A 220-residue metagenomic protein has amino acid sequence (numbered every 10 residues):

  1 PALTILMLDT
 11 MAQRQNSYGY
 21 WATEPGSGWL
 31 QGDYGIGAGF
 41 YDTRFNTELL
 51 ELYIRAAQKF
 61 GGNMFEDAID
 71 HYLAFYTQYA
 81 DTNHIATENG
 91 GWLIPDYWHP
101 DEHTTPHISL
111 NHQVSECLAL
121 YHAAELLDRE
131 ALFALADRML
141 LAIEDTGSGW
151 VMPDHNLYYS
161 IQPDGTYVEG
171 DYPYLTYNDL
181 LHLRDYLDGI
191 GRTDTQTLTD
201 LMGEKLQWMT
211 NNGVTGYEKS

Functional and structural regions predicted by a protein language model:
P1-T4, G39-A57, H107-A124, Y167-L187: Well-ordered alpha-helical segments within folded domains of soluble proteins
A2-E24, N63-N89, A131-N156, D188-K219: Long, well-ordered core segments of solenoidal/helical folds
M11-F65: Substrate-binding cleft of extracellular glycoside hydrolase catalytic domains
Y20-D42, I85-S109, M152-L180, S220: Carbohydrate-binding/catalytic loop surfaces
Y53-A56, F60-L93, W98-S115: A charged, solvent-exposed segment within the mature domains of Sec-exported extracytoplasmic proteins
Q58-G61, E125, R192: Short, flexible helix-adjacent loops and helix caps
G62, R129, P173: Flexible, glycine- and charge-enriched loops at secondary-structure boundaries
E102-G165: Active-site/pore-lining binding-face segments in mid-to-C-terminal subdomains
